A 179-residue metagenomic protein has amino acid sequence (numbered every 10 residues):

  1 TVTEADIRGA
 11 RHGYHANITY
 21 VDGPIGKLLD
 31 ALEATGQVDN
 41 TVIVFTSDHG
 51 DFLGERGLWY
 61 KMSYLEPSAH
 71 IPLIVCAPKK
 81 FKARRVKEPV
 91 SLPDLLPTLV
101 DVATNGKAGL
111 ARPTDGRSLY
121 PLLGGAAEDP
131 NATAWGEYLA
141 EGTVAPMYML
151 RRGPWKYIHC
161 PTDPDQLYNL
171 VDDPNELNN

Functional and structural regions predicted by a protein language model:
T1-V2, P72: Core domains of carbohydrate- and sulfate-ester-processing enzymes
V2-T41: A long, amphipathic alpha-helix that forms part of the scaffold/cap immediately adjacent to metal-dependent active
T3-A16, Y60, K80-V90, A103-L110 (+1 more regions): Active-site rim elements
I18-V21, I25, V42-S47, P72-V75 (+2 more regions): Beta-strand elements within well-structured catalytic alpha/beta cores of enzymes that handle phosphate/sulfate esters
A31-R84, S91: Histidine-centered active-site microenvironments of extracellular/periplasmic hydrolases and transferases
H49-E55, F81, P93-L96, D101-L170 (+1 more regions): C-terminal cap/loop subdomain of S1 sulfatases and analogous C-terminal strand-loop tails that border
